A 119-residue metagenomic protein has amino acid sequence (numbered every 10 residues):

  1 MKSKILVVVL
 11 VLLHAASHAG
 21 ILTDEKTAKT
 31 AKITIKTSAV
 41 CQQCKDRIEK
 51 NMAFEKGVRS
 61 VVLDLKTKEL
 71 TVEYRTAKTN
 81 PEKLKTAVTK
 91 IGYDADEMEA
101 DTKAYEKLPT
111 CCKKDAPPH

Functional and structural regions predicted by a protein language model:
M1-T27: Bacterial Sec-dependent N-terminal signal peptides
E25-K29, L63-L65: Short, flexible turn/loop "capping" segments at secondary-structure junctions
T27-A39: Short glycine-/aliphatic-rich beta-strand segments at the starts of folded cytosolic domains
V40-K45, T110-K113: Sequence contexts marking disulfide-bonded cysteines in secreted/extracellular proteins
Q42-T86: N-terminal, post-signal-peptide region of Sec/Tat-exported proteins
L70-T71, Y105-K107: Short secondary-structure boundary/hinge segments and terminal tails
G92-A104: Conserved short beta-strand edge segments in small beta-sheet-based binding/regulatory domains
E106-H119: Short, low-order "capping/linker" segments at domain edges
